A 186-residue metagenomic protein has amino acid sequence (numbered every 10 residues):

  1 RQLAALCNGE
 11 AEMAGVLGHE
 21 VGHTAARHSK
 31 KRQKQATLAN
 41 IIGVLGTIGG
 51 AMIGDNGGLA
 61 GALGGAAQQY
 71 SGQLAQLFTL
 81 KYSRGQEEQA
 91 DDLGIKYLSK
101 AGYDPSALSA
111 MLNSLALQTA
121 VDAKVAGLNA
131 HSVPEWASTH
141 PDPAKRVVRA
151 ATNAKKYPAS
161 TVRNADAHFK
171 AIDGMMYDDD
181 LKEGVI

Functional and structural regions predicted by a protein language model:
R1-G15, L80-G85: Short pre-active-site segment immediately N-terminal to the catalytic Zn-binding motif
Q2-A4, N8-A11, V21-L38, I53: Catalytic Zn2+-binding segment of zinc metalloproteases
E10-A14, A36-N40, V44, S106: Alpha-helical scaffolds flanking conserved acidic
G15-G18, G43, T47, G72 (+3 more regions): Generic alpha-helical structural context detector
G15-H23, R27-H28, G43, A90: Active-site recognition of the HExxH zinc-binding catalytic motif
T24, I48-D55, L117-V125: Secretory-pathway/luminal and periplasmic proteins that interact with or process carbohydrate-rich
T37-D55, L59-F78: Membrane-active amphipathic alpha-helices enriched in small hydrophobic residues
G61, G65, L77-F78, S83-I186: Extracytoplasmic and endomembrane cell-envelope/extracellular-matrix remodeling and assembly machinery
